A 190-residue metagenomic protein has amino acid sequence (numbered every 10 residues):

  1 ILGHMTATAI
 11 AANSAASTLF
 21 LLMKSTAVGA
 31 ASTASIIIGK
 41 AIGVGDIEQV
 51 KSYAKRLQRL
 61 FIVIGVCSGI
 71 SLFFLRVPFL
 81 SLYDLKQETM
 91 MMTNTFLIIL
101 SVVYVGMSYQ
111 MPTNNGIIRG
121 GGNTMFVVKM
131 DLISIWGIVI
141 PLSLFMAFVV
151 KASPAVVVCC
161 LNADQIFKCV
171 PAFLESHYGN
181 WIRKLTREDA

Functional and structural regions predicted by a protein language model:
I1-L22, K40-A41, P78-Q87, V149: Helix-terminus/linker motif at the lipid-water interface of multi-pass membrane proteins
T8-A9, T124-M125, S153-P154: Membrane-helix interface segments
A12-R76, M107-V127: Small-residue-rich hydrophobic transmembrane alpha-helices
A27-A31, L100-G120, F126-I135, L142 (+1 more regions): Short runs within selected transmembrane alpha-helices of multi-pass transporters and secretion channels
I38-V103, M146-A190: Short alpha-helical transmembrane segments in multi-pass integral membrane proteins
I64-V66, S134-V139: Hydrophobic membrane-spanning alpha-helices of multi-pass integral membrane proteins
